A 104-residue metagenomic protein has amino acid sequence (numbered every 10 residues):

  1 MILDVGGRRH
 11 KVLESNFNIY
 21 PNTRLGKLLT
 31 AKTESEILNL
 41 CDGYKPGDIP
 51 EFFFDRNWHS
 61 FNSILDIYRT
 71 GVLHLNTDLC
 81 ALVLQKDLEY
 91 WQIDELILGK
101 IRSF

Functional and structural regions predicted by a protein language model:
M1-R56, S63: BTB/POZ (also called T1 in voltage-gated K+ channels) oligomerization domain detector
R24, H59-S63, L79, V83-K86: Acidic, Ser/Thr-rich intrinsically disordered and amphipathic helical segments
F53-D55, R69-D78: Accessory end-domains appended to solenoid repeat scaffolds used in host defense
L73-F104: Post-BTB helical module
